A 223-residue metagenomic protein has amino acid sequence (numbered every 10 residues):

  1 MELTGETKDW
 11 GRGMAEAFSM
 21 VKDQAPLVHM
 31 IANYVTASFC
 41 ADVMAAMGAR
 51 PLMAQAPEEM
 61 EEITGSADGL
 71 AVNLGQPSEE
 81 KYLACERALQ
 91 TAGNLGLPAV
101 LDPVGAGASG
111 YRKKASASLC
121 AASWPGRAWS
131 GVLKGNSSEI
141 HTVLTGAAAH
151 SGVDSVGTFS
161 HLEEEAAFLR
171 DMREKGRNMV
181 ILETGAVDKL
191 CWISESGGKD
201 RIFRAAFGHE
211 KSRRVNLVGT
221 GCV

Functional and structural regions predicted by a protein language model:
E2-N94, P98, A166-V223: Small-residue (G/A/S/T)-rich helix-start motifs and N-terminal tracts that mark the onset
M60, A106-G107, E139-T142: Short gly/pro/ser/thr-enriched loop/turn and capping motifs at secondary-structure boundaries
N73, K81-G126, G131-G135: Glycine/small-residue-rich loop that forms an oxyanion/phosphate-binding "nest" at active or ligand-binding sites
Y111-R204: Conserved phosphate/ATP/ADP-binding segment of small-molecule kinases
